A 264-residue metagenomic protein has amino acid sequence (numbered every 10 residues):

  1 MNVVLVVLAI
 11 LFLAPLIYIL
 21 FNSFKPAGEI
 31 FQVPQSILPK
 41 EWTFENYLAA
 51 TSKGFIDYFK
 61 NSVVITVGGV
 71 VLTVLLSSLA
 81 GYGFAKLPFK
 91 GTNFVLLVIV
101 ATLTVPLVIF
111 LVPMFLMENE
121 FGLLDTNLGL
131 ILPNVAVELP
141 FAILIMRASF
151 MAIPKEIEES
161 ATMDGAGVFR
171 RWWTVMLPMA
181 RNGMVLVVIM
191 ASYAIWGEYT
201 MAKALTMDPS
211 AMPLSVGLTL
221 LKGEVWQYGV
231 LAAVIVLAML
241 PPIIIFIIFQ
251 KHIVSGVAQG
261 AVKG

Functional and structural regions predicted by a protein language model:
M1-G264: A structural signal for multi-pass alpha-helical bundles of membrane permease subunits that mediate small-molecule
